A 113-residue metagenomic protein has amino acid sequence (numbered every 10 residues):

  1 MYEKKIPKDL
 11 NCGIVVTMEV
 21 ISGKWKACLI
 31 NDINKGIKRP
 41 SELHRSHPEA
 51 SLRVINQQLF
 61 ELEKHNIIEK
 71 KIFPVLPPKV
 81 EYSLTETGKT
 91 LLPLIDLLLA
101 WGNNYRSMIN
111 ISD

Functional and structural regions predicted by a protein language model:
M1-E3: Long, low-complexity, charged/polar intrinsically disordered regions in eukaryotic proteins
K8-V54, P78-E81: N-terminal helix-turn-helix DNA-binding core of bacterial DNA-binding proteins
I14, M18, L92-G102, R106-I109: Hydrophobic alpha-helical core bundles mediating ligand binding, dimerization, or RNAP-core interactions
Q58: Residues within the DNA-recognition helix of helix-turn-helix
N66: Glycine-centered, phosphate/nucleic-acid-interacting loop/turn motifs that mediate DNA/RNA or nucleotide
E69-K70: Short beta-strand "wing" residues that participate in macromolecule-binding interfaces
P74-L98: Basic, amphipathic "hinge/linker" alpha-helix immediately C-terminal to the N-terminal HTH DNA-binding motif
